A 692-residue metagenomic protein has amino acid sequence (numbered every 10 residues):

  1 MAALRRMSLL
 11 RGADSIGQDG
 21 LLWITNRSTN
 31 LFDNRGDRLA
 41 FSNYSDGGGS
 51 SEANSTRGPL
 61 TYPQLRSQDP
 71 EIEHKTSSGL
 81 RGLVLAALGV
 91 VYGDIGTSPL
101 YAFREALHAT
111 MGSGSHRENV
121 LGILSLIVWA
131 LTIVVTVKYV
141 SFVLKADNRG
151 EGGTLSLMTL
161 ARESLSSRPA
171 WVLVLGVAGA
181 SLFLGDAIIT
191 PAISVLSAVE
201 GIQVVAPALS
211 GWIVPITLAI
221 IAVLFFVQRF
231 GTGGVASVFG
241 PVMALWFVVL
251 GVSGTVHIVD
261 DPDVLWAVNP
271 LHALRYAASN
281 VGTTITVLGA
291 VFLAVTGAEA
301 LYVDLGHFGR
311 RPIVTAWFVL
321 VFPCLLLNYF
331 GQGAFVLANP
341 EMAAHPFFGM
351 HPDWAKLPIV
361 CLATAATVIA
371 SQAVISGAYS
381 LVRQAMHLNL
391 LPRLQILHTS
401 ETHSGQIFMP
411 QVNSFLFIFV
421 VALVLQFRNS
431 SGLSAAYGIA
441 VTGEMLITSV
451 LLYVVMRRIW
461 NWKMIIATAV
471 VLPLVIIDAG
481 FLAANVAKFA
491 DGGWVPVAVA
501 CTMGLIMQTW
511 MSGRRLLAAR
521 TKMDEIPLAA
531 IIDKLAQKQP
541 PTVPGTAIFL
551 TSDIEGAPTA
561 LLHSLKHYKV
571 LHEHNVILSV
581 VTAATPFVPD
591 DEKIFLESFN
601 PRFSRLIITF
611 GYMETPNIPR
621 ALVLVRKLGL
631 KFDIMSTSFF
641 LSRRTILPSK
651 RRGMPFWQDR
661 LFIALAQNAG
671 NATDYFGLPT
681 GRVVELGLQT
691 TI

Functional and structural regions predicted by a protein language model:
A2-A3, A13-D14, D19, D33 (+1 more regions): Acidic, Ala/Val/Gly-enriched low-complexity intrinsically disordered segments
R5-R6, R11, R27, R35-R38 (+1 more regions): Basic polycationic patches enriched in arginine
M7, A13, S45-G47: Short helix-onset patch at the extreme N-terminus, typifying the N->h transition of secretory signal peptides
S8, D14, T29-L31, A584 (+1 more regions): Short linear/disordered segments characteristic of secreted peptide precursors and small low-complexity proteins
L39-I692: The structured alpha-helical core of multi-pass membrane proteins
